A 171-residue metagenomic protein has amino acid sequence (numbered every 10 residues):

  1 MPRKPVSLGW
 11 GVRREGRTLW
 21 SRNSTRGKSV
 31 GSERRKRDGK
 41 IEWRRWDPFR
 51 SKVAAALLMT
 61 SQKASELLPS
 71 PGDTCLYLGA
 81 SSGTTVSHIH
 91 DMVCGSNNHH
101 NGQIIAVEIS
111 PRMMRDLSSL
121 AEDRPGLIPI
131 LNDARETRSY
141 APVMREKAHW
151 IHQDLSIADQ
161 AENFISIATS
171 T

Functional and structural regions predicted by a protein language model:
M1-W43: N-terminal auxiliary segments of SAM/dcSAM-dependent transferases
E42-M59: Conserved SAM-binding loop and adjacent beta-strand
T60-S70, M144-R145: Glycine-rich helix-loop-beta junction characteristic of Rossmann-like nucleotide cofactor-binding loops
P69-G83: Conserved class I S-adenosyl-L-methionine
T74-L78, H90, I105: Conserved beta-strand elements of the Class I
H90-C94, N98, F164-T171: A short glycine-rich, Lys/Arg-flanked "PGG" loop and its adjoining helix->strand segment in the class I
I105-H152, S156-Q160: S-adenosyl-L-methionine
